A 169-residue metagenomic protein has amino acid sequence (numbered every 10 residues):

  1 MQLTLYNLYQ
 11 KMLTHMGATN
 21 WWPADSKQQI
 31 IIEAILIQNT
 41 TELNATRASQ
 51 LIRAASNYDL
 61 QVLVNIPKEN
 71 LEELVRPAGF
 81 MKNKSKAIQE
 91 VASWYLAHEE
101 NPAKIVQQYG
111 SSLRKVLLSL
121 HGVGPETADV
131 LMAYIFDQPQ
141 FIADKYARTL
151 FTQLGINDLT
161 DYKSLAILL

Functional and structural regions predicted by a protein language model:
Q2-L169: Catalytic cores of DNA base-excision repair glycosylases
